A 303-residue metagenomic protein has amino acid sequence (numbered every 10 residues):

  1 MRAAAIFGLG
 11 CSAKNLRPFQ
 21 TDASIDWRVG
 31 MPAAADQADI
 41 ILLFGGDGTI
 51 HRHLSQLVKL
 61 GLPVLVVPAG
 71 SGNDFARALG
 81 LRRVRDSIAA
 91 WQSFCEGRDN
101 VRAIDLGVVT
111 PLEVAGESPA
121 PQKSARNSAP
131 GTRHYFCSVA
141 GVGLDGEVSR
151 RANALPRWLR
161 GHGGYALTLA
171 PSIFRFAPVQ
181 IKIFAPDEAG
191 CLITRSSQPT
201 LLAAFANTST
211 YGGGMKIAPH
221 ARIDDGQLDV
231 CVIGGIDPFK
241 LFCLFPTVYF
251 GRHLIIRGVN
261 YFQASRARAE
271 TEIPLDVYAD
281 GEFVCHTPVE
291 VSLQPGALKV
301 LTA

Functional and structural regions predicted by a protein language model:
A3-F19, K59-P63, A69-L201: Catalytic core of DAGKc-family lipid kinases
N15-L16, R52-L54, F75-R77, G214-M215 (+2 more regions): Short glycine-/acidic-enriched loop or helix-start segments at secondary-structure transitions that form or flank
R28-Q37: Short acidic low-complexity segments
L43-D47: N-terminal glycine-rich "phosphate-gripper" loop used for MgATP/nucleotide binding and carboxylate activation
T49-K59: Short Gly/Thr/Asp-enriched flexible loops that form oxyanion-binding sites at enzyme active sites
G141, D145, L202-P219, F283: Glycine-rich phosphate/pyrophosphate-binding beta-alpha loops
D187-I193, S197, K216, R222-I223 (+2 more regions): ATP/nucleoside-binding phosphotransfer catalytic cores, i.e., glycine-rich phosphate-binding loops
